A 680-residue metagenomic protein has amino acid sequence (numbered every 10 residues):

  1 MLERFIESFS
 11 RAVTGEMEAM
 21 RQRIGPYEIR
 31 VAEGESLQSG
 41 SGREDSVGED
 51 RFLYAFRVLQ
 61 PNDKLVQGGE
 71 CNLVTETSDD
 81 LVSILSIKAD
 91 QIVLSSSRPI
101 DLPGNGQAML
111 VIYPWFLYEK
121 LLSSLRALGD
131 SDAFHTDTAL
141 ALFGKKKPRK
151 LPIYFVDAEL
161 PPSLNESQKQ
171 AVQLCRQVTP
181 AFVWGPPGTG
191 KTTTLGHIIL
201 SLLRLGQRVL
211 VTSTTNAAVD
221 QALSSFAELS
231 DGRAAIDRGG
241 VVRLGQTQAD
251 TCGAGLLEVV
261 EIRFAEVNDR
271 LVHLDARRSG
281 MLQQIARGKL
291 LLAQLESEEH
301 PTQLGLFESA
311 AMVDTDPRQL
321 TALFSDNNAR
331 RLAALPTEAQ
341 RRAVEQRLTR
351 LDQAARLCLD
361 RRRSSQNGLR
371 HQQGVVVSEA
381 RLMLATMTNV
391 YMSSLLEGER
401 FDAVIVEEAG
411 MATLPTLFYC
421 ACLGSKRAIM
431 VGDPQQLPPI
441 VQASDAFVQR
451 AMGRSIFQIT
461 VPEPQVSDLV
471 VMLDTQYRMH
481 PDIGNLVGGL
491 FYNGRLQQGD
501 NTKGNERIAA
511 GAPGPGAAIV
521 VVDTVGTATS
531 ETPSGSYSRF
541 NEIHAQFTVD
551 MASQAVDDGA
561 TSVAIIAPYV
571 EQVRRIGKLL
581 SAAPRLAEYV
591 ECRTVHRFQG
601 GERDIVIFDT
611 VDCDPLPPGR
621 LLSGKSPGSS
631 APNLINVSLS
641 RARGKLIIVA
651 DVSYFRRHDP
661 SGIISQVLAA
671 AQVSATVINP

Functional and structural regions predicted by a protein language model:
M1-E18, I24-Q170, C252-G280, R287 (+1 more regions): Pre-ATPase regulatory/linker segments immediately N-terminal to the P-loop/RecA-like helicase/translocase core
S39-G48, S163-L164, C175, V376 (+3 more regions): Residue-level marker of regulatory loop/turn positions in helix-turn-helix DNA-binding domains and in histidine
N72-E76, T386, D609: Residue-level recognition of conserved beta-strand edge/terminus positions
T77, I84, K88, S96 (+3 more regions): ASCE P-loop NTPase helicase motor core
G144-P148, P152-D157, D275-D402, T416: Conserved helicase NTPase catalytic core signature
L244, D316-L323, L473-D474, V522-T524: Hydrophobic residues at beta-strand termini and immediately following loops that shape nucleotide-binding pockets
A265-L291, P615-L639: Extended, charge-rich low-complexity interaction segments
T388-V406, G410-P680: Conserved helicase motor core of SF1/SF2 NTP-dependent helicases
